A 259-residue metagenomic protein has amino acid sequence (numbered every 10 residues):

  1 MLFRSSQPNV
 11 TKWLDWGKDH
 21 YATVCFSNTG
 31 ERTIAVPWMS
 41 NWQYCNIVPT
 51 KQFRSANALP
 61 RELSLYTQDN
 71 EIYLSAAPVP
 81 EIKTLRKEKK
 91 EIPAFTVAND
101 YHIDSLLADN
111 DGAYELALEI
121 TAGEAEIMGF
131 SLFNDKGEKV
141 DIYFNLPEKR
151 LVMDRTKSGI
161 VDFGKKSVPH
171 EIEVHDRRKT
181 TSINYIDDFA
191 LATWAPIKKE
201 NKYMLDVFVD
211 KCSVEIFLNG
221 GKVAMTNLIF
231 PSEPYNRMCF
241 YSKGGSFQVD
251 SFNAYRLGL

Functional and structural regions predicted by a protein language model:
M1-L2: Short, small-residue-biased leader/transition segments that mark boundaries at the very start of proteins
Q7-K18, V24-L259: Beta-rich accessory regions
